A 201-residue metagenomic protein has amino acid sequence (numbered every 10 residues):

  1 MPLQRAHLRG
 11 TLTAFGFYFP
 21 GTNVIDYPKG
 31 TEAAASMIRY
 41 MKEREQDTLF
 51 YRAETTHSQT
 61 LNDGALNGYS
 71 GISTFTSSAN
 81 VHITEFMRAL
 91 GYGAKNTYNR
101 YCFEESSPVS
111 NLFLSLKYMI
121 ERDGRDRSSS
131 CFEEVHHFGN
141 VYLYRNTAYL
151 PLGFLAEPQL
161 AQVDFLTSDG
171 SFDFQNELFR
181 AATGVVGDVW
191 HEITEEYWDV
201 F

Functional and structural regions predicted by a protein language model:
Q4-T76, Y144: Extracytoplasmic
A6, D47-L49, L66, S106 (+2 more regions): Short, well-ordered loop/turn elements at secondary-structure boundaries
A33-R44, C102-S107, R122-S130: Short alpha-helical segments and helix-capping/turn motifs at coil-helix boundaries
A53, D63-I72, F86, S110-M119 (+1 more regions): Long, contiguous hydrophobic alpha-helical segments, chiefly transmembrane helices and signal peptides
S58-T60, A94, C102, G124-D126 (+1 more regions): Short, glycine-/Ser/Thr-/acidic-enriched flexible segments
T74-F113: Luminal/periplasmic acceptor-recognition loop/helix of membrane-associated glycosyltransferases
S110, S115-F201: Flexible, solvent-exposed extracytoplasmic
